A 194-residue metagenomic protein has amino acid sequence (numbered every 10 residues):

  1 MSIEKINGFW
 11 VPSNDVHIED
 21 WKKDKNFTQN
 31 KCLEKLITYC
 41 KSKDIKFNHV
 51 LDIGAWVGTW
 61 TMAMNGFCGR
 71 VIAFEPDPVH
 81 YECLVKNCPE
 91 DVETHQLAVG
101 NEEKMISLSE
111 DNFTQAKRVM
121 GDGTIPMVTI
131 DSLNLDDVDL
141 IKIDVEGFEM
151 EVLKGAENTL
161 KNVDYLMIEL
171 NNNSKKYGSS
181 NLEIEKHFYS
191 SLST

Functional and structural regions predicted by a protein language model:
M1-D91, G121, N181-I184, F188-T194: S-adenosyl-L-methionine
D20-L51, M105-K161, N173-E183, H187: Short internal loop-to-helix segment that lines adenine-nucleotide cofactor pockets
A55, P76, V99-N101, V145 (+1 more regions): Hydrophobic pocket-lining residues within nucleotide cofactor-binding pockets
C68, D91, D137, N162-V163: A generic structural signal for alpha->beta connector loops
P78-T114: Core alpha/beta nucleotide-donor-binding catalytic domains of modification enzymes
V163-L170: Conserved beta-strand signature within the Rossmann-like core of class I S-adenosyl-L-methionine
